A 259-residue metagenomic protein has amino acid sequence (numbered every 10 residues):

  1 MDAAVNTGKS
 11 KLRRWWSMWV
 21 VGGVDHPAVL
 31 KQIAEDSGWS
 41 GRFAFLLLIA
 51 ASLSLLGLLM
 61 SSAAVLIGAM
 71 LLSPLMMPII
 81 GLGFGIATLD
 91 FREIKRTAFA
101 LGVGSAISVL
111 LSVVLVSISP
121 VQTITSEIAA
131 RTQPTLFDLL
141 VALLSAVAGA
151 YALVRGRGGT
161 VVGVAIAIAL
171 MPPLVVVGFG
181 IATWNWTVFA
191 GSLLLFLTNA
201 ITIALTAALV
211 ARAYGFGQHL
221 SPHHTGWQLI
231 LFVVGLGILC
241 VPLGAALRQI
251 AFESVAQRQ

Functional and structural regions predicted by a protein language model:
D2-A142, A146, G156: Alpha-helical transmembrane segments and their membrane-interface boundaries that form or gate the permeation pathway
F84-R96, G180-F189, L209-Q218, L247-R248: A cytosolic-side transmembrane-helix exit/cap motif
A87-V103, E127-L136, G159-A167, A190-L195 (+1 more regions): Membrane-interface segments at loop-to-transmembrane junctions
G102-S112, A167-G178, L229-G237: Small-residue-rich segments of transmembrane alpha-helices in multi-pass membrane proteins, especially helix faces
A148-R157, V161, W186, G217: Juxtamembrane segments at transmembrane-helix boundaries in multi-pass signal-transduction membrane proteins
I168-A213: Membrane-embedded alpha-helical segments of integral membrane proteins
H223-Q249: Internal/C-terminal transmembrane anchor helices
I250-Q259: Alpha-helical transmembrane signal-anchor/signal-peptide segments
